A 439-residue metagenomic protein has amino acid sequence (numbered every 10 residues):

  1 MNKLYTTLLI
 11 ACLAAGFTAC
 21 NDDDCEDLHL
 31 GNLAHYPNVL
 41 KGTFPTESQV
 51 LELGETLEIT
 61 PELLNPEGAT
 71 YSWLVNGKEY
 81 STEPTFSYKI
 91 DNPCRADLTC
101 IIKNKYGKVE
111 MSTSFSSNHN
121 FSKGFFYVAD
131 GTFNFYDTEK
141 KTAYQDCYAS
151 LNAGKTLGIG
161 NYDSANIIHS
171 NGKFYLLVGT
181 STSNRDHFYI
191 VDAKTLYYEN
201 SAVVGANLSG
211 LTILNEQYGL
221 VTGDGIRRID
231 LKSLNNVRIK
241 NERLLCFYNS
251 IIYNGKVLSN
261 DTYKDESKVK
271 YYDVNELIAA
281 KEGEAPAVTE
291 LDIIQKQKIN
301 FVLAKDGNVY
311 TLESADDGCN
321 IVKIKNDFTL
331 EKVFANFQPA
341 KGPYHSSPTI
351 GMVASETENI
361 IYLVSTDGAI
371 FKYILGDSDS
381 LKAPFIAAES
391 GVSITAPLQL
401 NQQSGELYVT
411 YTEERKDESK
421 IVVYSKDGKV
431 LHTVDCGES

Functional and structural regions predicted by a protein language model:
N2-Y5, L13-S48, Y106-F121, F125: Bacterial Sec-dependent N-terminal signal peptides
V50-L64: A short beta-strand segment in extracellular, disulfide-stabilized domains
N65-S72: Solvent-exposed loop segments of extracellular immunoglobulin-like
S72-K89: Surface-exposed, flexible coil segments in extracellular/virion-facing regions
I102-N104: Conserved structural position at the C-terminal beta-strand of extracellular beta-sandwich adhesion modules
G131-Y136, S183-Y189, G225-D230, K264-D273 (+3 more regions): Structural motif
T142-G158, T195-V203, L234-E242, A279-I293 (+3 more regions): A short beta-strand motif characteristic of beta-propeller blades
K155-I168, V204-E216, E242-G255, E290-D306 (+3 more regions): Repeated scaffold domains used in trafficking and secretory/extracellular systems, primarily beta-propellers
